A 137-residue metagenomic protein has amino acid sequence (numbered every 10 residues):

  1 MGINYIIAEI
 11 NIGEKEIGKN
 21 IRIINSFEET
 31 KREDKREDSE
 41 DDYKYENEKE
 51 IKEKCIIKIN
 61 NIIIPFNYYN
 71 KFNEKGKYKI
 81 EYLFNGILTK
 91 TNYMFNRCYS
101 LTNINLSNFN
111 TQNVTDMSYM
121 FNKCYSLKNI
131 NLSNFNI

Functional and structural regions predicted by a protein language model:
M1-Q112: N-terminal capping/linker segments that flank leucine-rich repeat
N96-I137: A detector of tandem-repeat and repeat-rich interaction/domain scaffolds
